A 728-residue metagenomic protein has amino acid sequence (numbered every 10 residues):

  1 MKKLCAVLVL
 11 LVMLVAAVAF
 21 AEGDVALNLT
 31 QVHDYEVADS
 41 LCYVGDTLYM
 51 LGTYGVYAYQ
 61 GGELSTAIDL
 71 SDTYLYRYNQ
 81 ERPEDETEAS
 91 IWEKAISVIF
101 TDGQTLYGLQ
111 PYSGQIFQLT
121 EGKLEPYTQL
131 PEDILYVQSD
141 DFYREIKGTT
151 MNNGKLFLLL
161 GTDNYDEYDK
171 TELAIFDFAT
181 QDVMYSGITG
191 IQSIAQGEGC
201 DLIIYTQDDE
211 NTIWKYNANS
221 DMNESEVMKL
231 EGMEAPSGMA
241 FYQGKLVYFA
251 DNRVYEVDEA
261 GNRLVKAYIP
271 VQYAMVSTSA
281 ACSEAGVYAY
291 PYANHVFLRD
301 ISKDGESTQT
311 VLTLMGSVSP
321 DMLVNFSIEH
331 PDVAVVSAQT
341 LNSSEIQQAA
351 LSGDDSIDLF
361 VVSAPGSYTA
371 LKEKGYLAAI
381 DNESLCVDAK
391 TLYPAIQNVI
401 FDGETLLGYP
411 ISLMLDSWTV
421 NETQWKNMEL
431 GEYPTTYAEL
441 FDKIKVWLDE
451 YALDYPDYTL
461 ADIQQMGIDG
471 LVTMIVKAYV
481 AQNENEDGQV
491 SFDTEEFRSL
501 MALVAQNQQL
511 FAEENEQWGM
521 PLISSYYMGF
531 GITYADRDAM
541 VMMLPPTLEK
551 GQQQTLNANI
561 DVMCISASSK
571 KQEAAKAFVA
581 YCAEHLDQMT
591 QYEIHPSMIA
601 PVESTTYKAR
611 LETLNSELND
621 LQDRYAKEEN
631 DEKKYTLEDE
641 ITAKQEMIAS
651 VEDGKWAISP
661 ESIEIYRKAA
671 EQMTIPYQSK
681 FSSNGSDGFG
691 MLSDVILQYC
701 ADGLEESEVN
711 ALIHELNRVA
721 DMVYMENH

Functional and structural regions predicted by a protein language model:
E22-G23, L27, Q31-C42, Y49-M50 (+10 more regions): Conserved N-terminal structural module of periplasmic/extracytoplasmic solute-binding proteins
I68-S90, T128-F142, V271-Q272: Surface-exposed loop and turn segments in beta-propeller and other repeat-based domains that flank or scaffold
Y290-Y292, T605-H728: Conserved C-terminal helix/tail region of periplasmic/extracytoplasmic solute-binding proteins
D332-L392, K426-M428, G519-M520, F530-A535: Extracytoplasmic "Venus flytrap"/periplasmic binding protein-like
P365-S417, V541-P545: Hinge/lid segment of periplasmic solute-binding proteins
L407-I411, D416, E439-S491, N515-I523: Extracytoplasmic/periplasmic solute-binding protein
I444, T473-N515, D536-L548: Glycine-centered hinge/linker elements that transmit conformational signals in sensory and ligand-binding systems
Y534-E612, D623-E632: Extracytoplasmic/periplasmic substrate-recognition and gating elements
